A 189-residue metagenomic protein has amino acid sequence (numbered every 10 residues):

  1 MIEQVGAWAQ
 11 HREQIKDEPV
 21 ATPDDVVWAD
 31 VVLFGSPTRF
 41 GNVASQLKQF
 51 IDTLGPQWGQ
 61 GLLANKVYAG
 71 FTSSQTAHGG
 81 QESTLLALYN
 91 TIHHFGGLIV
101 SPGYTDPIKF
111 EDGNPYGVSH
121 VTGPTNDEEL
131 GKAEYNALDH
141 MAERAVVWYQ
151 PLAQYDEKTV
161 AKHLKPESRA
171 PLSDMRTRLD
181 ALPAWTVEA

Functional and structural regions predicted by a protein language model:
M1-L62, T122-A189: N-terminal beta1-alpha1-beta2 submodule of the flavodoxin-like/Rossmannoid cofactor-binding fold
I51-L54, A87-T91, V118-V121: Short, low-complexity, polar/charged sequence segments that are solvent-exposed and flexible
A64-P115: Short, glycine-/small-residue-rich phosphate/pyrophosphate-handling segment
H93-D139, A145: A charged, well-structured terminal subsegment
